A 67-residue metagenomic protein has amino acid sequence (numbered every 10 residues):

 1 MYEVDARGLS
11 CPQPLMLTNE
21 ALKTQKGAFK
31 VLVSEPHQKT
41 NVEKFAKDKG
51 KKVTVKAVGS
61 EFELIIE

Functional and structural regions predicted by a protein language model:
M1, A28, G59-E63: A generic structural signal for beta-strand entry/edge sites
M1-Q25: An N-terminal amphipathic alpha-helical segment
Q13-E20, P36-K49: Amphipathic alpha-helical interaction surfaces in cytosolic regulatory modules
L22-S34: Short glycine-rich, basic-tinged beta-strand/loop micro-motifs
K23, K49, L64-I66: Iron-sulfur (Fe-S) cluster-binding modules
V53-E67: C-terminal edge-of-domain segments
